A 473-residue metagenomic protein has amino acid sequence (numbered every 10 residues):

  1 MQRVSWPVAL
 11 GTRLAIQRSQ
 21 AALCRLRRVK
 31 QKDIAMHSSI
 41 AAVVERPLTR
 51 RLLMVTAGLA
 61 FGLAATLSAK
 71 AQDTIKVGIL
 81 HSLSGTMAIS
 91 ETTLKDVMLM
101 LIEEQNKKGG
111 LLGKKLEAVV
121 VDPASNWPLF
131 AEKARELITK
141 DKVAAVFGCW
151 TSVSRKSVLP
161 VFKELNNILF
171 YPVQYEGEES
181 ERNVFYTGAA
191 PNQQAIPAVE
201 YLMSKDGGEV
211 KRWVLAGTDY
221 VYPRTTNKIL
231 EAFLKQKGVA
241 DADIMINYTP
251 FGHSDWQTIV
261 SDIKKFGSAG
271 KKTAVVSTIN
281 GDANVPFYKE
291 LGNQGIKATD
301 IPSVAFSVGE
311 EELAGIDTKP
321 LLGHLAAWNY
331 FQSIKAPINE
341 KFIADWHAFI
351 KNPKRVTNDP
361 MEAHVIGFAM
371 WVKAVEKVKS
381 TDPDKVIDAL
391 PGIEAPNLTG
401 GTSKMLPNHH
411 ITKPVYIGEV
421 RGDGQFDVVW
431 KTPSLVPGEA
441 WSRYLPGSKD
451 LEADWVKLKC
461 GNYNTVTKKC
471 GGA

Functional and structural regions predicted by a protein language model:
M54-A64: Bacterial N-terminal signal peptides
T66-A71: Sec/Tat signal peptide C-region and signal peptidase I cleavage site
I75, E394-A473: Solvent-exposed, acidic/polar segments of extracytosolic/periplasmic ligand-binding ectodomains
G78-V97, V121-P128, W150-V153, T218-R224 (+2 more regions): Extracytoplasmic "Venus flytrap"
I89-D96, G109-E179, T187, Y248-Q257 (+1 more regions): Beta-alpha junction/loop-to-helix N-cap segments that form part of ligand/metal-binding clefts
E132, E176, N183-Q294, S333-K341 (+1 more regions): Extracellular/periplasmic Venus flytrap/periplasmic-binding protein
L137-W150, F170-P172, V214-G217, G270-G281 (+3 more regions): Periplasmic-binding protein-like
E290-V365, V375-T381, K431-T467: Extracellular/periplasmic periplasmic-binding protein-like sensory domains
